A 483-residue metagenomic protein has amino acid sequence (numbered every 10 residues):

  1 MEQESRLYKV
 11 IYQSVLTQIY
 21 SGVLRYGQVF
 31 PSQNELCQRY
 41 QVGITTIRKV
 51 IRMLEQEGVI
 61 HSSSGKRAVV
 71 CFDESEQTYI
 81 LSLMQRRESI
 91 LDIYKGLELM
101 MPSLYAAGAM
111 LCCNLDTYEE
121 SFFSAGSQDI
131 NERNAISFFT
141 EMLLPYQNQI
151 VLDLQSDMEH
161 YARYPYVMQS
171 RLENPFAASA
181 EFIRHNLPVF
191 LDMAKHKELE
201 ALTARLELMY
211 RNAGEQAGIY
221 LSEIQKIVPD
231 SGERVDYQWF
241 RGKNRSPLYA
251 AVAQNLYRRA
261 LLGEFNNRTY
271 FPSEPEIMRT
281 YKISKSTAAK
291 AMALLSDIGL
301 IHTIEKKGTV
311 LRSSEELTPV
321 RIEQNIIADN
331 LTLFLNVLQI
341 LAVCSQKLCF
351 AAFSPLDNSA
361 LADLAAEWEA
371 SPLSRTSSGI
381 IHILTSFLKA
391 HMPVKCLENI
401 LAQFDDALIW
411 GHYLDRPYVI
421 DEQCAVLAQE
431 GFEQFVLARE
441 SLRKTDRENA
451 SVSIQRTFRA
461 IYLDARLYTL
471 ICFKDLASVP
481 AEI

Functional and structural regions predicted by a protein language model:
M1-Q38, L221-F271: Extreme N-terminal segment that seeds HTH/winged-HTH DNA-binding domains in transcriptional regulators
M1-Y20, Q85, S89-L187: Ordered, small/hydrophobic-rich secondary-structure cores
E4-Q13, K66-L83, Y249, S273 (+1 more regions): Short, cationic-aromatic polyanion-contact patches
V10, T17-Q18, G22-K66, V70 (+1 more regions): N-terminal helix-turn-helix
K49, M53, E57-V59, L91 (+11 more regions): General nucleic-acid-binding
S75-T140, L187-L206, E315-I383, E430-A450: All-alpha effector-binding/dimerization core of bacterial HTH-type transcriptional repressors
L115-V167, A204-N212, N358-L414, S453 (+1 more regions): Conserved amphipathic alpha-helical segments that form helical-bundle/coiled-coil interaction surfaces
R171-Q238, G242-K243, Y257, R416-I483: C-terminal all-alpha effector/ligand-binding and dimerization domain of prokaryotic HTH-type transcriptional repressors
